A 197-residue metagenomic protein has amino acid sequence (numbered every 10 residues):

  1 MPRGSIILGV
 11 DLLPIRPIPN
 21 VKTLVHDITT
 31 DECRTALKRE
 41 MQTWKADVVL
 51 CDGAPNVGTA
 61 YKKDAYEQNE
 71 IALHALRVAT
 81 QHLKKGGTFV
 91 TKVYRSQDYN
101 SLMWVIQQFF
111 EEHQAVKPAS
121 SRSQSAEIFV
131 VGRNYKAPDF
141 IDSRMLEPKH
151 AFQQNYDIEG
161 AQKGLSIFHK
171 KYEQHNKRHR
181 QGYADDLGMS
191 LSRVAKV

Functional and structural regions predicted by a protein language model:
R3-S5, H26-D27, A65, N69 (+2 more regions): Aromatic/acidic cage segments in peptide-binding pockets
R3-V57: S-adenosyl-L-methionine
L12-L13, I28, G53-A54, T88 (+2 more regions): Short, ordered loop/turn segments at secondary-structure junctions
P17, D27-D31, E40, W44 (+4 more regions): Intrinsic disorder
N20-T23, A36-K38, Y61-A65, Y94 (+4 more regions): Short coil/turn segments at secondary-structure boundaries
Y61, A65-A115: Conserved Class I SAM-dependent methyltransferase catalytic core
L102, E111-A126, R133: Histidine/cysteine- and/or acidic
S123-V197: SAM/dcSAM-binding transferase cores
